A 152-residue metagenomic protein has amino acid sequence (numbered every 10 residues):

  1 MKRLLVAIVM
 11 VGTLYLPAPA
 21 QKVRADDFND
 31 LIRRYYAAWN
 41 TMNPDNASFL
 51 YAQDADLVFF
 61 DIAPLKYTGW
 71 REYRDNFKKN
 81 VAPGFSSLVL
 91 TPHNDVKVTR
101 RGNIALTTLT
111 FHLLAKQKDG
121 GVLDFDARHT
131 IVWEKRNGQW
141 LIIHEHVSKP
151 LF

Functional and structural regions predicted by a protein language model:
M1-L4: Positively charged n-region of N-terminal signal peptides that target proteins for export
V6-Y15: Hydrophobic helical h-region of N-terminal Sec-dependent signal peptides in bacterial secretory/periplasmic proteins
L16-L50: Short, low-complexity N-terminal intrinsically disordered segments enriched in polar/charged residues
D26, P44-R100, T110, D124: A solvent-exposed, acidic/Ser-Thr-rich amphipathic alpha-helical stretch
K97-A105, W133-Q139: A short, structured loop/turn motif at beta-sheet edges
N103-L113: A short hydrophobic beta-strand element
D119-G120: Outer-membrane beta-barrel domain signature
F125-L151: Short beta-strand edge/turn micro-motifs at domain boundaries
